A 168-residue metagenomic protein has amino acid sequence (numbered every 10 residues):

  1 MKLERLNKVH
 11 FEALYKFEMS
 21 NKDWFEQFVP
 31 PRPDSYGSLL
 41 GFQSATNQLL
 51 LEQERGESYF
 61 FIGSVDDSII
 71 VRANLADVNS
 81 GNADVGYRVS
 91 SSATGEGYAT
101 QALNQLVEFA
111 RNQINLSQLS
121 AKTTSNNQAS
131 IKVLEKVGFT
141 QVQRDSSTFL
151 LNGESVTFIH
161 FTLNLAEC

Functional and structural regions predicted by a protein language model:
M1-A13, M19-Q27, F60-C168: Acyl-donor (CoA/ACP) binding surface of acyl/acetyltransferases
F17, A45-L49, L106: A ubiquitous structural signal for well-ordered alpha-helices
K22, P33, L50-E54, R111-I114: Secondary-structure transition/hinge residues
E26-N47: Conserved GNAT-fold acetyl-CoA-binding loop/helix
D34, N47-F61, V71: A short helix-loop-beta-strand connector motif used in the catalytic cores of GNAT acetyltransferases and, in some
